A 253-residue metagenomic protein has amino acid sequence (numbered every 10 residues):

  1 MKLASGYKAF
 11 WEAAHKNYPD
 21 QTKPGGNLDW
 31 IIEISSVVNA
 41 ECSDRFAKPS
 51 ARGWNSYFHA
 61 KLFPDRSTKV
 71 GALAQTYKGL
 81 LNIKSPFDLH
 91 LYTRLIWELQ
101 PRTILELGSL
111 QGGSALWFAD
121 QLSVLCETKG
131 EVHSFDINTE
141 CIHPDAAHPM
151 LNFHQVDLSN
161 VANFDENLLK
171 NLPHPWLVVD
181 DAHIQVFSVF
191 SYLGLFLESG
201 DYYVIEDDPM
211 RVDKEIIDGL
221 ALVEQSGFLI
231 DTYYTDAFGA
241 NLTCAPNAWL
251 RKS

Functional and structural regions predicted by a protein language model:
M1-L177, A182-S253: A short alpha-helical cap/connector motif
